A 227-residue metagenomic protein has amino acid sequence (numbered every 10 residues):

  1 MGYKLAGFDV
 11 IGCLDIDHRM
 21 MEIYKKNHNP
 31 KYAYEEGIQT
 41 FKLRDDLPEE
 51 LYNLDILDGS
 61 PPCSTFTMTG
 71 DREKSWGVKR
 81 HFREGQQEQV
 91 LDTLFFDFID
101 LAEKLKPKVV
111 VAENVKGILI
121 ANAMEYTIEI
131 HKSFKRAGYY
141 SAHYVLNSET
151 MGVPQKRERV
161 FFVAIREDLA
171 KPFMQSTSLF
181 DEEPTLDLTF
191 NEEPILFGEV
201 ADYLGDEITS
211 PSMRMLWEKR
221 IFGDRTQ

Functional and structural regions predicted by a protein language model:
M1-A6: Conserved SAM-binding loop of SAM-dependent methyltransferases across substrates and taxa, primarily the Class I
V10-I11: Short beta-strand element of Class I
L14-I16, E113-N114: Conserved acidic E/D residue at the C-terminus of a beta-strand in Rossmann-like folds
H18-E22: Short alpha-helix immediately C-terminal to the canonical SAM-binding loop
I23-A33: Short, conserved SAM-binding/catalytic segment of Class I S-adenosyl-L-methionine-dependent methyltransferases
E36-F41, L146: Conserved SAM/SAH-binding loop
R44-L54, M68-Q227: Class I S-adenosyl-L-methionine
S64: Active-site beta-alpha loop architecture of Rossmann-like, nucleotide-cofactor-dependent enzymes
